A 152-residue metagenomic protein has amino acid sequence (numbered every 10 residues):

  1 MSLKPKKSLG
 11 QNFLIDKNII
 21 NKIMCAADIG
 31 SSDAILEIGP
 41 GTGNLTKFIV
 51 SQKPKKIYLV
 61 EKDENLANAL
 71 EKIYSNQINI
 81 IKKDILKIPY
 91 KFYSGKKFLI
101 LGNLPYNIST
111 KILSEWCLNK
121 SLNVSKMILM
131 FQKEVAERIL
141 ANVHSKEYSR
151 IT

Functional and structural regions predicted by a protein language model:
M1-T152: Catalytic cores of RNA-modifying enzymes
